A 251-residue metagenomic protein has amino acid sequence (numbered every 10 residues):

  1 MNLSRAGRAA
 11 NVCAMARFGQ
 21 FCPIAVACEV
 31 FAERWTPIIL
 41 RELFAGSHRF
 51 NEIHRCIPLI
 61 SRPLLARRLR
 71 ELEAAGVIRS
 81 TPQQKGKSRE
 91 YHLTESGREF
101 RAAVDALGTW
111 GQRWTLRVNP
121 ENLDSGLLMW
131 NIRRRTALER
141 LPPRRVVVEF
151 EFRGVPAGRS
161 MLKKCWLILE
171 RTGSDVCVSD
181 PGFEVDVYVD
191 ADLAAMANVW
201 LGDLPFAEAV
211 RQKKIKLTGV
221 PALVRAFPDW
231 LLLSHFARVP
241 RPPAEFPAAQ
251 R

Functional and structural regions predicted by a protein language model:
M1-M15: Short, intrinsically disordered or compositionally biased N-terminal tails of bacterial proteins
C22-I60: N-terminal helix-turn-helix DNA-binding core of bacterial DNA-binding proteins
A32, Q84-A106: Basic, amphipathic "hinge/linker" alpha-helix immediately C-terminal to the N-terminal HTH DNA-binding motif
L65, L69-A75: Basic amphipathic alpha-helical segments that dock to polyanions
S96-S174, P221-R251: Acidic, aliphatic-rich amphipathic alpha-helical segments
E149-A207: Low-complexity, glycine/alanine/valine/leucine- and proline-rich hydrophobic stretches
G182-R251: C-terminal interaction segments
